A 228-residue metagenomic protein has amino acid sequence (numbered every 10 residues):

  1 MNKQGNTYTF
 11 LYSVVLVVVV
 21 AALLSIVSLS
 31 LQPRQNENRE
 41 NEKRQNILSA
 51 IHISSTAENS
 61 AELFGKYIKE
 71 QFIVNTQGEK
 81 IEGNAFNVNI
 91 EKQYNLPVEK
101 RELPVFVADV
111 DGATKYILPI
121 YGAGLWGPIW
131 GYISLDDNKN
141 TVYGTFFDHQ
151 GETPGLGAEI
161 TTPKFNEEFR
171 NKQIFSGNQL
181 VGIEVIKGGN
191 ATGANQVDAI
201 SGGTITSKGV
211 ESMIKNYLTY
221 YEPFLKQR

Functional and structural regions predicted by a protein language model:
N2-R228: Flexible, solvent-exposed loop/hinge segments and secondary-structure transition points
